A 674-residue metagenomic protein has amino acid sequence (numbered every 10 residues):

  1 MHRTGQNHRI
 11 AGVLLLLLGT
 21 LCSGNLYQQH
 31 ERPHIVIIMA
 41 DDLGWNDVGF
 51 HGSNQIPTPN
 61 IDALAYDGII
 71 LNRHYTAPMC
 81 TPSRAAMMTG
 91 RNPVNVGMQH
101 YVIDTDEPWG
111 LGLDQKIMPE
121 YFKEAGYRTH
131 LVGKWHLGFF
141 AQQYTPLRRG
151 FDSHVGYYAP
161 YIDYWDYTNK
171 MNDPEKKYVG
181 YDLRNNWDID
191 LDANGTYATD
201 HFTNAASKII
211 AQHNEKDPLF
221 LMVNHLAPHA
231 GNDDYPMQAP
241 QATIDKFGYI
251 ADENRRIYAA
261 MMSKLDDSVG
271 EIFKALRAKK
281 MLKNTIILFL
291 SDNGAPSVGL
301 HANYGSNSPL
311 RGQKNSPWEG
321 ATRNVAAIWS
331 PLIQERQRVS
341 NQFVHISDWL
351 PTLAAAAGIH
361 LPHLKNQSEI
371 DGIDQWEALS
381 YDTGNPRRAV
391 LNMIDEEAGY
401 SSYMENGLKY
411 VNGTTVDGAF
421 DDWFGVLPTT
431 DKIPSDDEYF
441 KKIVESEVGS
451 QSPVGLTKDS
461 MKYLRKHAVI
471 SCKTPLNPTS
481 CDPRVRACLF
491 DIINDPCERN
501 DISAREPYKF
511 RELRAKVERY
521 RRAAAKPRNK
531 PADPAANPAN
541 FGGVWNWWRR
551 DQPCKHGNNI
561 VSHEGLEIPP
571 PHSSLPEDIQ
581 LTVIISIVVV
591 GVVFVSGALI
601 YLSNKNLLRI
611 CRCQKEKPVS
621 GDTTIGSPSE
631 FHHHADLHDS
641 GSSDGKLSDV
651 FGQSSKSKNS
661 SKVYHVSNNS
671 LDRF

Functional and structural regions predicted by a protein language model:
H2, L15-H30: N-terminal signal peptide
L26-P33, A40, G44-W45, I70 (+5 more regions): Long, internal low-complexity/basic segments
E31, S53-T58, Y75-M79, T105-K116 (+7 more regions): A short beta-strand-to-alpha-helix junction
I37, W45-H130, F140-A141, P146-S153 (+6 more regions): Active-site segment of extracytoplasmic enzymes that catalyze sulfate/phosphate-ester chemistry
H51-N54, I70-R91, L131-Q142, Y157-P160 (+4 more regions): Short, solvent-exposed turn/loop segments enriched in Gly/Ser/Thr/Pro and often Arg
I56, A141-G150, A230-A242, K274-I333 (+4 more regions): Histidine-centered active-site microenvironments of extracellular/periplasmic hydrolases and transferases
M98-H100, T105-P108, G112-E124, L137-L219 (+4 more regions): Formylglycine-dependent
D152-S153, Y157-I162, A295-E319, Q334-R338 (+2 more regions): C-terminal cap/loop subdomain of S1 sulfatases and analogous C-terminal strand-loop tails that border
